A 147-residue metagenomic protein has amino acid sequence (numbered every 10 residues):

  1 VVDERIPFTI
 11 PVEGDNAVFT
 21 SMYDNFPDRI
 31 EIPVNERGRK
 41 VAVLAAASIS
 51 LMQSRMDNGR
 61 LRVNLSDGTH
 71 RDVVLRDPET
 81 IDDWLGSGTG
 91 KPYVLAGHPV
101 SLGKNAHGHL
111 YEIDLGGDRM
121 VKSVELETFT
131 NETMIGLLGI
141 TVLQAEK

Functional and structural regions predicted by a protein language model:
V1-K147: N-terminal/edge-of-domain interface segments
